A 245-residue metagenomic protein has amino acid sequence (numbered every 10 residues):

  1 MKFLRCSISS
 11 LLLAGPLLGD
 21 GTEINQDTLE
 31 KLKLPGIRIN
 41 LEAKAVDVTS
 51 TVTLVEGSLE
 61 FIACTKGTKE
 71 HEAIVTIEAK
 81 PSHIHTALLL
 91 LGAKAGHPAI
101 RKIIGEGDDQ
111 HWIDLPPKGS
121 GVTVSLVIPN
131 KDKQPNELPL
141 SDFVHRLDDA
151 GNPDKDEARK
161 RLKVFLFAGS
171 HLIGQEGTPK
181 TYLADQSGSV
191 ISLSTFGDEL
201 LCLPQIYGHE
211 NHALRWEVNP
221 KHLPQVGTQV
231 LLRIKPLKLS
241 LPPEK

Functional and structural regions predicted by a protein language model:
M1-R5: Positively charged n-region of N-terminal signal peptides that target proteins for export
C6-S7, D20-T22: A detector of low-complexity, intrinsically disordered, Ser/Thr/Gly/Pro/Ala-rich segments
S7-P16: Bacterial N-terminal signal peptides
G21-K245: Long, low-hydrophobicity ectodomains and other hydrophilic envelope-associated domains
